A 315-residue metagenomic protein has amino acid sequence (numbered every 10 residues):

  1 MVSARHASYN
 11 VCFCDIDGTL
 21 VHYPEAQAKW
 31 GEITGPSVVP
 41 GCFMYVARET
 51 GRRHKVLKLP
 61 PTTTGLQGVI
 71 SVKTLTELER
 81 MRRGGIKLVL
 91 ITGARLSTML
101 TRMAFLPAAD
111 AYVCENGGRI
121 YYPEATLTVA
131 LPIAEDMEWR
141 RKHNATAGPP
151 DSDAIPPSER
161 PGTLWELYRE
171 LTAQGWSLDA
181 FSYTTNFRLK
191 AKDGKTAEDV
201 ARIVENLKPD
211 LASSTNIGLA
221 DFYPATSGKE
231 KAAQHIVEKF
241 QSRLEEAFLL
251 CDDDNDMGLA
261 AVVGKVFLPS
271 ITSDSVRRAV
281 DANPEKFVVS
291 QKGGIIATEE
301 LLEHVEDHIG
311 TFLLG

Functional and structural regions predicted by a protein language model:
V2-L90, S97-T98: Active-site neighborhood of HAD-like aspartate-dependent phosphohydrolases
A7, F222-Y223, E230-G315: Mg2+-dependent phosphoryl-transfer enzymes with acidic/Ser/Thr/Gly-rich catalytic loops
Y9, G85, A109, N116 (+2 more regions): Short, well-ordered alpha-helix to beta-strand connector turns
N10-C12, D110, A247: The start of beta-strands in P-loop NTPase/AAA+ ATPase cores
H22-K58, P107-Y121, A125-T126, E159-L167 (+2 more regions): A metal-dependent, Asp-based hydrolase signature
Y23-P24, W30, M99-R102, P123-E124 (+2 more regions): Short glycine-/acidic-enriched loop or helix-start segments at secondary-structure transitions that form or flank
L66-D179, I271: Active-site phosphate-binding/coordination module
E159-V263: Conserved acidic, metal-coordinating active-site core of Asp-based, Mg2+-dependent phosphoryl-transfer enzymes
